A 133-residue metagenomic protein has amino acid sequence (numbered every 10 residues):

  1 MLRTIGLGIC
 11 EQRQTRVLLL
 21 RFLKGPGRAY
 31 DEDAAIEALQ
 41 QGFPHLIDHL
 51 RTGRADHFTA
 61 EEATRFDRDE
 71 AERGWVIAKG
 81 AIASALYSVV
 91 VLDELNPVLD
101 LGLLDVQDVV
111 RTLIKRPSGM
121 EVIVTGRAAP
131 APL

Functional and structural regions predicted by a protein language model:
L2-A83: Conserved P-loop
H57, R65, G80-L86, L95-L133: Replace "adjacent to P-loop NTPase cores in ATP/GTP-dependent enzymes" with "adjacent to NTP-binding cores
